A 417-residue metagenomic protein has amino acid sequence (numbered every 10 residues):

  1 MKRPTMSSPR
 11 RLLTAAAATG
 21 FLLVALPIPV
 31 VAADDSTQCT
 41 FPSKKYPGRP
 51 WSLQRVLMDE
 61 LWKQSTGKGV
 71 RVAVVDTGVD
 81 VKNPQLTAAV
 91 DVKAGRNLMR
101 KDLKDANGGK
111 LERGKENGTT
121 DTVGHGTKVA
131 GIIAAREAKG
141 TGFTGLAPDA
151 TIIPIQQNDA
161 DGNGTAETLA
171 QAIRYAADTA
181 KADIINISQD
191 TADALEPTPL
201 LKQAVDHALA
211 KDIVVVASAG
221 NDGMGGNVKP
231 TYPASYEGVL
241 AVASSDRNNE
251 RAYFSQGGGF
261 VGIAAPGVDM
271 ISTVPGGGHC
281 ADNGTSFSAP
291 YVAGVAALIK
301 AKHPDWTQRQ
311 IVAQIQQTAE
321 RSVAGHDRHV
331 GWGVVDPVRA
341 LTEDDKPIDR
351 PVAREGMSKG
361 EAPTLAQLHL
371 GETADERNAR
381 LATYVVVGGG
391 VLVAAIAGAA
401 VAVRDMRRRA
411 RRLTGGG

Functional and structural regions predicted by a protein language model:
L23-V30: C-terminal segment of classical bacterial N-terminal signal peptides
D35-D149: Active-site core segment of subtilase-fold serine proteases
R100-L111, S244-S286: Catalytic-core environment of secreted peptidases
G109-D193, S322: Subtilisin-like peptidase catalytic core
A130-I133, G267-V335: Hydrolase catalytic cores
Q157-Y232, G278-N283: Substrate-binding/access-modulating region of protease and related hydrolase catalytic domains
N186, H303-A397: C-terminal subdomain of the subtilisin-like protease fold in secreted/lumenal serine endopeptidases
V386-G417: C-terminal membrane-anchoring or membrane-association module
